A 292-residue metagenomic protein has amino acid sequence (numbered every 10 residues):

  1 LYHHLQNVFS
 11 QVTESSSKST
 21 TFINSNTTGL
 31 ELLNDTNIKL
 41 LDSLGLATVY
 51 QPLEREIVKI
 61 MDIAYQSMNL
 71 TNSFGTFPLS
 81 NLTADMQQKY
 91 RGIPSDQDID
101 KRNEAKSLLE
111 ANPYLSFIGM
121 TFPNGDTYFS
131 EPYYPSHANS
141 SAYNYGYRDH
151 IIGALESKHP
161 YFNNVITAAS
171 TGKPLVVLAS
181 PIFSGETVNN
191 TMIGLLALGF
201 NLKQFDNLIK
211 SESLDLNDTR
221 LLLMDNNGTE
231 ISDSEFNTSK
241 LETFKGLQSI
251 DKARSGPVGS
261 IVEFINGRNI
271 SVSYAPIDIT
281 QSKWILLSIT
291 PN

Functional and structural regions predicted by a protein language model:
L1-N7: Membrane-interface motif at the C-terminal end of an N-terminal transmembrane signal
S10, E14-S17, T21, T238-N292: Extracellular/periplasmic juxtamembrane segments that couple receptor/chemosensory ectodomains to their
K18, F22-H159, E212: Extracytoplasmic/periplasmic sensory segments of membrane signal-transduction proteins
D98-Y114, L195-S239, K245-Q248: Solvent-exposed, extracytoplasmic
E110-Y114, N124-K203, P257-N269: Extracytoplasmic/periplasmic ligand-binding sensor regions of membrane-associated signaling proteins
F117, V176-A179, R220, N227 (+2 more regions): Conserved beta-strand and immediately adjacent loop positions that scaffold enzyme active sites
G125-Y133, G228-E235, S273: Amphipathic coiled-coil signal-relay and dimerization helices
